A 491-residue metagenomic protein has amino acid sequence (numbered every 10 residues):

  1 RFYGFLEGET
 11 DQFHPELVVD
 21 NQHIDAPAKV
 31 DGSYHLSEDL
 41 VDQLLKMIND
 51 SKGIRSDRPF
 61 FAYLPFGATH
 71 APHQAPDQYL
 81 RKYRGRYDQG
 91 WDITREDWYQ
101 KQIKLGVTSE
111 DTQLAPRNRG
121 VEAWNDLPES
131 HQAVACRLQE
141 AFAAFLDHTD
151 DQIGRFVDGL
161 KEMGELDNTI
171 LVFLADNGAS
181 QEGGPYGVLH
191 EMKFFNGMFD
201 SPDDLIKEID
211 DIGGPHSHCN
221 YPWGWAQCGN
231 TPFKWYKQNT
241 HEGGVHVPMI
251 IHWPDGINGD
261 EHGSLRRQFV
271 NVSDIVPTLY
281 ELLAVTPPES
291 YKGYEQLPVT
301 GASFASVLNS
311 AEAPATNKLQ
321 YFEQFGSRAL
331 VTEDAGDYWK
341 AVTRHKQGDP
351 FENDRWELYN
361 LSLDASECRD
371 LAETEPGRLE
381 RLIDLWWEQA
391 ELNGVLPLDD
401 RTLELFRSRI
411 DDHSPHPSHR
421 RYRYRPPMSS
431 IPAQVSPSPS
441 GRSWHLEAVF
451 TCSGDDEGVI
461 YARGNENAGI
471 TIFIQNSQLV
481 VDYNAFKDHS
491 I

Functional and structural regions predicted by a protein language model:
R1, D11-L17, P27-K29, R58 (+13 more regions): Short, solvent-exposed loop/turn and secondary-structure capping segments
R1-R84, Q89, I93, R119-A144: Formylglycine-dependent
G4-L6, G214-V245, H252, I257-L361: C-terminal cap/loop subdomain of S1 sulfatases and analogous C-terminal strand-loop tails that border
S33-H35, Q43-I54, L64, Y83-Y87 (+6 more regions): C-terminal accessory region downstream of the catalytic core in glycan-modifying enzymes
V41-K52, G85-S109, H131-T169, A179-Q181 (+1 more regions): A long, amphipathic alpha-helix that forms part of the scaffold/cap immediately adjacent to metal-dependent active
L114-G120, D126-A135, G184, I275 (+5 more regions): Long, internal low-complexity/basic segments
D456-N467: Aromatic-rich beta-strand patches that line glycan-recognition/binding surfaces of extracellular proteins
Y483-I491: Short, aromatic/His-centered strand-loop micro-motif at the edge of beta-sheets
